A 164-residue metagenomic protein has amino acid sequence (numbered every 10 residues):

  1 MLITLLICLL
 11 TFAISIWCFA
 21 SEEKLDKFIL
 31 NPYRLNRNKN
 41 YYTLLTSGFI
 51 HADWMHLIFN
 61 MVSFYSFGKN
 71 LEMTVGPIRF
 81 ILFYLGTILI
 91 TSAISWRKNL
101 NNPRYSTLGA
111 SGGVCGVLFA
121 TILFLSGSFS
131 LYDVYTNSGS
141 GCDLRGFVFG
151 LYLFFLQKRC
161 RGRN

Functional and structural regions predicted by a protein language model:
M1-N164: A detector for small-residue-rich transmembrane helices and their helix-helix packing motifs
